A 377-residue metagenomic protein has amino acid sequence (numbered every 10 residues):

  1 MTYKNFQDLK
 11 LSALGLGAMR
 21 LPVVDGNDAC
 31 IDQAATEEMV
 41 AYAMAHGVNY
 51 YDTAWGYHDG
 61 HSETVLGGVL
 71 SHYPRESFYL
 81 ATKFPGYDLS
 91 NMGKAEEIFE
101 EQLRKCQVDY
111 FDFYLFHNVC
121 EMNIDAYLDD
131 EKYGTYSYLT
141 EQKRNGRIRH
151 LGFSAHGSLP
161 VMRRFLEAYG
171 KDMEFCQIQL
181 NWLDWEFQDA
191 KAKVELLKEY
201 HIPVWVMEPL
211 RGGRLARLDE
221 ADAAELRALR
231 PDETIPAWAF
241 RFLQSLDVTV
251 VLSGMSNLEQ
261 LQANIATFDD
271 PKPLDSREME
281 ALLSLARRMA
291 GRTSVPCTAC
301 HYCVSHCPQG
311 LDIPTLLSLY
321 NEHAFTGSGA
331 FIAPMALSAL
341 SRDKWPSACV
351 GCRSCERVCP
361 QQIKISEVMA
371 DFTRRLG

Functional and structural regions predicted by a protein language model:
M1-F78, Y138, R144: N-terminal binding-site loop/beta-alpha segment at the start of enzyme catalytic domains that lines or forms
T2, A35, M39, S62-V69 (+7 more regions): A general structural detector for well-ordered alpha-helical segments in enzyme core domains, enriched
Y3, L11-G15, N49-Y50, S77-A81 (+5 more regions): Structural preference for beta-strand elements that scaffold enzyme active sites
G17, A54-Y57, Y114-H117, S154 (+3 more regions): Conserved residues at the C-terminal ends of beta-strands
P22-V24, L89-W205, A221, R230-P231 (+1 more regions): Glycine/proline-rich, positively charged, aromatic-decorated active-site loop/lid region on the catalytic face
Y42-M44, N49, G68, D172 (+1 more regions): Structured C-terminal cap/extension of enzyme domains
Y57, Y73-M92, H117-N118: Structural motif corresponding to the early beta-alpha repeats
F84, H117-C120, G157, L180-E186 (+3 more regions): Glycine-rich beta-alpha junction loops
